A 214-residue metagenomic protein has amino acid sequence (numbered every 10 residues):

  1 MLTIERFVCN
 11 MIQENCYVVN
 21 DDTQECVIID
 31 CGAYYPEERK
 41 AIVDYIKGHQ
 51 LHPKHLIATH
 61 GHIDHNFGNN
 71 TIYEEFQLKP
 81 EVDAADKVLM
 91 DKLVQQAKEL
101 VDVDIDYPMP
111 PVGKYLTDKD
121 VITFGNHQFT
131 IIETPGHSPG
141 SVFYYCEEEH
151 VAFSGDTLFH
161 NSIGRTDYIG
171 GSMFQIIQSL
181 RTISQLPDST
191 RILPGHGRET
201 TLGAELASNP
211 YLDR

Functional and structural regions predicted by a protein language model:
L2-H49, F143-G155: Conserved beta-strand hairpin/beta-sheet module of binuclear metal-dependent hydrolase folds, prominently
T3-E5, H52, K79, K114 (+2 more regions): Conserved beta-strand segments of alpha/beta enzyme cores
F7-V8, P111-G113, E133-P135: Short Gly/Pro-enriched turn/cap motifs at secondary-structure boundaries
D21-D22, C31, H65, A84 (+3 more regions): Generic detector of well-ordered alpha-helical packing
V27, I57, P80, F153 (+1 more regions): Residue-level marker for buried hydrophobic side chains located in beta-strands that build the well-ordered beta-sheet
I28-D30, H55-A58, I131-E133: Short catalytic-loop micro-motif centered on adjacent basic/acidic residues
A33-Y34, V121, H127-R214: Metallo-beta-lactamase
Y34-R39, V43-T123, A207-Y211: Active-site HxH/HxHxD metal-binding segment of metal-dependent hydrolases
